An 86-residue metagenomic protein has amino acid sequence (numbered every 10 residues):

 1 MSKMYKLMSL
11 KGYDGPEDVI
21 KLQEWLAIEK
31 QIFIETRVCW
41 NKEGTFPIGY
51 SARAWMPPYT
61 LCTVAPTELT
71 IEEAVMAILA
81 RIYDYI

Functional and structural regions predicted by a protein language model:
M1-E35: Negatively charged, low-complexity tracts enriched in Asp/Glu with abundant Ser/Thr
L10, P57-E73: A short, exposed loop/beta-hairpin motif centered on an aromatic-Gly-Thr core
P16-V19, I48, R53, D84: Intrinsically disordered, low-complexity, compositionally biased regions/tails
I20, T45, T67-I71: Generic alpha-helix initiation/capping and coil-helix boundary signal
L22, I32-V38, Y50-A54, A74-I78: Hydrophobic beta-strand residues in large extracellular and virion-surface proteins
F33-E43, D84-I86: Short glycine-rich, low-complexity/disordered patches
N41-L61: Short aromatic-glycine-(Arg/Gly/Cys) micro-motifs in beta-strand/loop hairpins
T67-I86: A short, charged, amphipathic alpha-helix used as a generic interaction element across diverse proteins
